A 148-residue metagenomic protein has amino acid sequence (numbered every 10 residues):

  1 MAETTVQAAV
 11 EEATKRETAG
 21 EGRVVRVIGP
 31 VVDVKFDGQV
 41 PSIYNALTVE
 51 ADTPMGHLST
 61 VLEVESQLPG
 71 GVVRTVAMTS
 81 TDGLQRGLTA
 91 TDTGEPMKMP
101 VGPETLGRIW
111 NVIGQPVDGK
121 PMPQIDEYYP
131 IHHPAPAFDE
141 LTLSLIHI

Functional and structural regions predicted by a protein language model:
A2-D118, P123: N-terminal accessory targeting/assembly segments
V117-E140: Charged, amphipathic alpha-helical linker segments immediately N-terminal to NTP-binding catalytic cores
I146-I148: Conserved small/polar residues in nucleotide/adenosyl-binding loops
